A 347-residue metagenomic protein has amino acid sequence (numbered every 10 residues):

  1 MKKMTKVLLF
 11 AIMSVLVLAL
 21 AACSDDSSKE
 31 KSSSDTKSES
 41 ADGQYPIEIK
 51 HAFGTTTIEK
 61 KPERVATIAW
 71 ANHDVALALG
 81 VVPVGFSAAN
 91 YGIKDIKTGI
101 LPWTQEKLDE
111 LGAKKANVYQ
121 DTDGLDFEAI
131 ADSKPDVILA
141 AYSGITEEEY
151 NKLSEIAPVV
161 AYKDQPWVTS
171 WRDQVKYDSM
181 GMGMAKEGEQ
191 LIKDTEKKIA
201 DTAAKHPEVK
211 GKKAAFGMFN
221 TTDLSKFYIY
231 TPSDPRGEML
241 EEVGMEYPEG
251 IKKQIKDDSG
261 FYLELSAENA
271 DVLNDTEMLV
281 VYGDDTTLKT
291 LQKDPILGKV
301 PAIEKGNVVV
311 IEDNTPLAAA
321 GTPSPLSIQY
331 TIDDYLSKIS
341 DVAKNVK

Functional and structural regions predicted by a protein language model:
M1-A11: Bacterial N-terminal signal peptides that target proteins for export
L18-A22: C-terminal motif of bacterial Sec signal peptides marking the signal peptidase cleavage site
C23-Y45: Short, low-complexity, disordered segments immediately C-terminal to signal peptides in bacterial exported proteins
A66, H73-A76, Q190-G250: Basic- and aromatic-lined ligand-binding clefts that recognize polyanionic substrates
H73-G124: A short, structured surface patch at a secondary-structure boundary
I130, K134-A140, P158, D275-T276: Proline-aspartate-enriched helix->loop->beta-strand connector
E148-D223, G321-K347: Extracytoplasmic substrate-binding proteins
M180, L273-K347: Structured C-terminal subdomain patch of bacterial secreted/periplasmic proteins
